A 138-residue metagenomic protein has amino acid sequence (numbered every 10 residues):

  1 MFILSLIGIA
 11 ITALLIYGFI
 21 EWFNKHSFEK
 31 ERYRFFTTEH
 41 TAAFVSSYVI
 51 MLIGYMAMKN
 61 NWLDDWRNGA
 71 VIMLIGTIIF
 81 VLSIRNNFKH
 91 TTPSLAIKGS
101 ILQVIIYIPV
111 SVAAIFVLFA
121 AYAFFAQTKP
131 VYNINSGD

Functional and structural regions predicted by a protein language model:
M1-S5, Y55-A70, V104-F116: Membrane-helix interface and helix-disruption motif detector
F2-F28, A123: N-terminal signal-anchor/start-transfer transmembrane helix
I16-F23, I50-M58, L102, I106: Alpha-helical membrane-inserting segments
F23-T38, N61-L63, F88-T91: Membrane-interface helix-boundary motifs at transmembrane edges
T38-N60: A generic, lipid-embedded transmembrane alpha helix
A42-S47, N86-L102: Short hydrophobic alpha-helical membrane-embedded segments
G54-T92: Alpha-helical transmembrane-segment detector that highlights a single hydrophobic TM helix and its immediate
I75, P93-D138: Alpha-helical membrane-associated segments of multi-pass integral membrane proteins
